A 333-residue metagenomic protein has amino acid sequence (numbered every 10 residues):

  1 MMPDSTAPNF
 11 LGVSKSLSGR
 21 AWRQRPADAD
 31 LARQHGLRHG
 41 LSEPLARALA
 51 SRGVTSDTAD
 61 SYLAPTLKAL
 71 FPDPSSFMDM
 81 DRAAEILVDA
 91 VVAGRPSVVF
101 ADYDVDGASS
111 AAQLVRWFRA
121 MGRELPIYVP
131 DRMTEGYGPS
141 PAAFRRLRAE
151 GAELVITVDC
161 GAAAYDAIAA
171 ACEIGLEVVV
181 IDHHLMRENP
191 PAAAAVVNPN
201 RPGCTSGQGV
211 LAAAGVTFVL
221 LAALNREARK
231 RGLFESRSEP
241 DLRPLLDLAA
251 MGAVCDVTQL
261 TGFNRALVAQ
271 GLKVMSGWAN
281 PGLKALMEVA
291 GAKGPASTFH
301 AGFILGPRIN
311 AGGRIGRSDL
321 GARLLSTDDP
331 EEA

Functional and structural regions predicted by a protein language model:
M1-A333: Replace "Mg2+/Mn2+-dependent" with "divalent metal-dependent
